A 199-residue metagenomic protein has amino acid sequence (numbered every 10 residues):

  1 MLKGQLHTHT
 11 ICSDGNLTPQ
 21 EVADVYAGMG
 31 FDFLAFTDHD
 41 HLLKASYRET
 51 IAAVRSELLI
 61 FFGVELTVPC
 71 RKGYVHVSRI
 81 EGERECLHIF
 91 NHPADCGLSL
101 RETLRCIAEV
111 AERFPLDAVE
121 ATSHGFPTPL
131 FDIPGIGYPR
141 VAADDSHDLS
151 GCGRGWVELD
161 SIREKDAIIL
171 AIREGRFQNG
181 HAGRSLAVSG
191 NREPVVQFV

Functional and structural regions predicted by a protein language model:
M1-C70, S150: An N-terminally biased module of ancient metal coordination in phosphate/nucleic-acid-related enzymes
M1-L6, T10, N16-P19, A23-D24 (+2 more regions): Charged catalytic cores and adjacent phosphate/nucleic-acid-binding surfaces used for phosphate/nucleic-acid chemistry
D32, C86, D117: Conserved acidic residues
A35-F36, I89, E120: Conserved beta-strand positions in the central sheet of alpha/beta enzyme cores
H39, P93, H124: Flexible loop residues that form catalytic and substrate-binding hotspots at small-molecule/glycan-binding clefts
V54-R55, R84-C86, R113: Intrinsically disordered, low-complexity linker/loop segments enriched in Gly/Pro and charged/polar residues
G63, N91, A143-D144: Generic beta-sheet signal
